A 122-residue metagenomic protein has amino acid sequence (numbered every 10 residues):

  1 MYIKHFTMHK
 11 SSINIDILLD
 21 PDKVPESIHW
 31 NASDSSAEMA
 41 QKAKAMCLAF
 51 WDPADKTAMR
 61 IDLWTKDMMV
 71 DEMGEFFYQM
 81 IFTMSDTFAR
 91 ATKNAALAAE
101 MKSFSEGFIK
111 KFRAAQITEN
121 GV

Functional and structural regions predicted by a protein language model:
Y2-Q41: Short, charged/polar N-terminal "headpieces" of proteins
T7, D55-K56, R113, I117: Short linear sequence elements within intrinsically disordered, low-complexity coil regions
K23-P25, L63, F76, F104 (+1 more regions): Generic ordered-secondary-structure signal
E26-K93: Active-site- and interface-proximal helix/loop "cap" or "latch" segments in soluble metabolic and energy-transducing
D86-V122: C-terminal charged interaction modules
